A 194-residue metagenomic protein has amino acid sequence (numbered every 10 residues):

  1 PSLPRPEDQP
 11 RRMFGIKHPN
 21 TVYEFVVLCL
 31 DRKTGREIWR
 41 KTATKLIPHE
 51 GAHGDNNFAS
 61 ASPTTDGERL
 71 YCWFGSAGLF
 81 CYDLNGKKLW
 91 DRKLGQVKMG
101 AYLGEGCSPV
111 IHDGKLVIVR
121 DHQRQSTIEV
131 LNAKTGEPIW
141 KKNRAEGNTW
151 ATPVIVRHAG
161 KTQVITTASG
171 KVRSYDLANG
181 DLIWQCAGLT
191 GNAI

Functional and structural regions predicted by a protein language model:
P1-I194: Noncatalytic, solvent-exposed loop/strand surfaces of beta-propeller-type extracellular/periplasmic domains
